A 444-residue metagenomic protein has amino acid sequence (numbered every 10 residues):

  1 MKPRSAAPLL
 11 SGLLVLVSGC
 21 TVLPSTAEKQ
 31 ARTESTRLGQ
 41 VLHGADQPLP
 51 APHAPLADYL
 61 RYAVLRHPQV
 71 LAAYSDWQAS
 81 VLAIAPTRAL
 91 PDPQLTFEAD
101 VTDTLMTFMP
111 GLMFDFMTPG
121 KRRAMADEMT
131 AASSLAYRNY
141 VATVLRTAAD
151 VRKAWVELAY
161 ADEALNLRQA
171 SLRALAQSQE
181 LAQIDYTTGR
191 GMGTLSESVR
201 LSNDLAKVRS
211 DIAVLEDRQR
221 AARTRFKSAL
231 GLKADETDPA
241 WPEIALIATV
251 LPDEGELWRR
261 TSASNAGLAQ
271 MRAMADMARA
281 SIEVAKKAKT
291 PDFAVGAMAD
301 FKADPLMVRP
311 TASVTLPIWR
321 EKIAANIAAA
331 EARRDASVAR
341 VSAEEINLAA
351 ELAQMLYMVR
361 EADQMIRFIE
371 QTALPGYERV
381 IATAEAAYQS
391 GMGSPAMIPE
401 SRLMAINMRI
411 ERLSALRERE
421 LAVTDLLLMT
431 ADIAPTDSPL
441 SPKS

Functional and structural regions predicted by a protein language model:
K2-R4, T21-E28, E411-S444: Acidic, low-complexity, intrinsically disordered peripheral segments
L10-S18: Bacterial N-terminal signal peptides
C20-D92, V141, M192-L195, A234-D276 (+3 more regions): Bacterial Sec-pathway N-terminal export signals of envelope proteins
T21, S25, R122, R138 (+4 more regions): Periplasmic alpha-helical coiled-coil/stalk elements that build and connect Gram-negative outer-membrane
L60, A72-T87, T143, A149-A170 (+6 more regions): Amphipathic alpha-helical coiled-coil segments
R61-A72, Q78-P93, M106, P110-E128 (+9 more regions): A glycine-/polar-enriched beta->alpha junction
L95-A99, L112, M271, F293-A297: Membrane-embedded beta-strand positions of outer-membrane beta-barrel proteins
E98-M109, M274, A299-R309: Solvent-exposed loop/turn segments connecting transmembrane beta-strands in outer-membrane beta-barrel proteins
